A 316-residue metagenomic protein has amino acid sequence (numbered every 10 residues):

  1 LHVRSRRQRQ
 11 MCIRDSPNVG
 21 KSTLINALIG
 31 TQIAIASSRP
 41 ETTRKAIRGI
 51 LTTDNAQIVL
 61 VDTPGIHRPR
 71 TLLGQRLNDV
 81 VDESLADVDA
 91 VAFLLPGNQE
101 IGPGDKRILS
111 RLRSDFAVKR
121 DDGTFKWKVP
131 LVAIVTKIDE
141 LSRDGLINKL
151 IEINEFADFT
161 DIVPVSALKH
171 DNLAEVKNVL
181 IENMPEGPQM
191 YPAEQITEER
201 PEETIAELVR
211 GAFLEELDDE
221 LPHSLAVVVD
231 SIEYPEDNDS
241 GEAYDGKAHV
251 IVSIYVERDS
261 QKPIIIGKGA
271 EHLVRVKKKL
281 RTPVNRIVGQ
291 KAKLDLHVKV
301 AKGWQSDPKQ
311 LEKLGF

Functional and structural regions predicted by a protein language model:
L1-I13, I47: Single conserved hydrophobic/aromatic residue that forms the stacking wall/gate of nucleotide- or nucleobase-binding
S16, A27, R39, K268: P-loop (Walker A) phosphate-binding loop of NTP-binding proteins
S22-T23: Walker A/P-loop
I29-A56, G102: Switch I (effector-binding) loop of TRAFAC-class P-loop GTPase G-domains
T53-L72, D82-A86: Conserved nucleotide-sensing/catalytic segment adjacent to the nucleotide-binding pocket in NTP-handling enzymes
N55, R76-T160, S240-E242: Conserved C-terminal guanine-recognition region of P-loop GTPase G domains, centered on the G4
V129-P130, D139-T197, P201: Canonical P-loop GTPase G-domain recognition
P201-F316: P-loop NTP-binding site
